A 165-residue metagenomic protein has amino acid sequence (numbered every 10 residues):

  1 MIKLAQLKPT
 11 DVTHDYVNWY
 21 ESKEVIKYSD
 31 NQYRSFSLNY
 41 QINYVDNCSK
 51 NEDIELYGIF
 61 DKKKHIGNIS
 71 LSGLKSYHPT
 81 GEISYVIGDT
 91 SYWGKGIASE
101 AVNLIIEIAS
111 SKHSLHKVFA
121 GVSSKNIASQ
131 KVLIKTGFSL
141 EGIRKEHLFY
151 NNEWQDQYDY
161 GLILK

Functional and structural regions predicted by a protein language model:
M1-I42: A short, well-structured alpha-helix characteristic of acyl/acetyltransferase catalytic modules
M1-V12, S22, L56, F60-K165: Acyl-donor (CoA/ACP) binding surface of acyl/acetyltransferases
E24-Y28, F36, Y44, E52 (+3 more regions): Amphipathic alpha-helical interaction segments
Y44-D46, L71: Short, P/G- and charge-enriched loop/turn segments at secondary-structure junctions
N47-D53, F138: Short loop/turn motifs at secondary-structure junctions and domain boundaries
